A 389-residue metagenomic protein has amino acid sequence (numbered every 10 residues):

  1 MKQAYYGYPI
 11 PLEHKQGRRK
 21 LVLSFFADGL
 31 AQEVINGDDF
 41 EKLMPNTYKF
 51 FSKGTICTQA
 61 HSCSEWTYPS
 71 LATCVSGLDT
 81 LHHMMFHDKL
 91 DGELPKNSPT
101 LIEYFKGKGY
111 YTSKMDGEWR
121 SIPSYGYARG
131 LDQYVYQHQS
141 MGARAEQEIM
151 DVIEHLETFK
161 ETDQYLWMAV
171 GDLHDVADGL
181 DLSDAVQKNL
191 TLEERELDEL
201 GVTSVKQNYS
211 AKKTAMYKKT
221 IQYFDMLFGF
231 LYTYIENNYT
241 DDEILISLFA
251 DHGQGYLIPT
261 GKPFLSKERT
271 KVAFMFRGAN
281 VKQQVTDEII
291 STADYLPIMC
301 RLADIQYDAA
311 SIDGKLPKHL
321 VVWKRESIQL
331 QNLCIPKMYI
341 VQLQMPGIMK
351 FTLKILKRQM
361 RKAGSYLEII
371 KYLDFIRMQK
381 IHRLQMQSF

Functional and structural regions predicted by a protein language model:
M1-F389: Catalytic domains that recognize anionic headgroups
